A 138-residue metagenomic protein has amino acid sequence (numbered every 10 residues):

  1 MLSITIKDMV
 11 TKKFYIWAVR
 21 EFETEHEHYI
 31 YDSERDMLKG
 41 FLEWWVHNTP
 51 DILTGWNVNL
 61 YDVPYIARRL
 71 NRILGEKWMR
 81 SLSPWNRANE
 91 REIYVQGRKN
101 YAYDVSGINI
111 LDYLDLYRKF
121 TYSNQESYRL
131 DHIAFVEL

Functional and structural regions predicted by a protein language model:
M1-A18: Gly/Thr-rich phosphate-binding beta-strand-loop-beta motif of the actin/hexokinase/Hsp70
S3-T5, G55, A134: Small-side-chain structural scaffolding
W17, E23-N124: Conserved DEDDh/DEDDy metal-dependent 3′-5′ exonuclease domain
L130-H132: Surface-exposed loop and adjacent secondary-structure segments within mature catalytic domains
E137-L138: A short, charged helix-loop
